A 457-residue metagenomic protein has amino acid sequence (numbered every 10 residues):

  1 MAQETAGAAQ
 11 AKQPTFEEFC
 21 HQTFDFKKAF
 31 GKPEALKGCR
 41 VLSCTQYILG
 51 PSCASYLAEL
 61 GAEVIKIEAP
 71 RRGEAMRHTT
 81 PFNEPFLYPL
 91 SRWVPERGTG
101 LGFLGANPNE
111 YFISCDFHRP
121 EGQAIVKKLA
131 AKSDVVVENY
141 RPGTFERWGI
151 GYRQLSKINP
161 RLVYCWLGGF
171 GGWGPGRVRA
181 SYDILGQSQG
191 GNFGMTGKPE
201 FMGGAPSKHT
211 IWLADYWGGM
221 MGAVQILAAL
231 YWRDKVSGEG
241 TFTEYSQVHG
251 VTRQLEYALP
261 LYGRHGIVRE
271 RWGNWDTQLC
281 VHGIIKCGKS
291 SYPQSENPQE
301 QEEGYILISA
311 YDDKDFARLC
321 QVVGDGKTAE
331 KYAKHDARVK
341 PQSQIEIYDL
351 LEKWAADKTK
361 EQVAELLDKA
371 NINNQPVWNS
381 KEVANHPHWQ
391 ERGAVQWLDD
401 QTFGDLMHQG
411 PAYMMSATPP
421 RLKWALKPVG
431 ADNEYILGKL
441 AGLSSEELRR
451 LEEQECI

Functional and structural regions predicted by a protein language model:
M1-R40, R269, W275-C280, K286-S291 (+2 more regions): Terminal low-complexity tails and localization/encapsulation signals of metabolic enzymes
A2-V236, P428, E434-I457: N-terminal helix-loop segment corresponding to the beta1-alpha1 unit of nucleotide/adenylate-binding folds
C39, T241, G304: Nucleotide donor/acceptor-binding cores
R71, F170-G171, Q247-T252, K289-S291 (+2 more regions): Glycine-rich beta-alpha junction loops
R77-P85, R179, L261-E270, H386-Q401: Short, surface-exposed loop/helix-turn segments at secondary-structure junctions that function as lids/hinges flanking
G172, M202-W212, D234-V251, R271-W275 (+2 more regions): Conserved Rossmann-fold dehydrogenase catalytic segment
E200, G219-T241, Q254-R264, C320-K327: Oxidoreductase and adenylate-handling cofactor-binding alpha/beta cores
V281-A370, N374, P387: Aromatic-enriched alpha-helical interface/lid elements that frame and gate functional surfaces
